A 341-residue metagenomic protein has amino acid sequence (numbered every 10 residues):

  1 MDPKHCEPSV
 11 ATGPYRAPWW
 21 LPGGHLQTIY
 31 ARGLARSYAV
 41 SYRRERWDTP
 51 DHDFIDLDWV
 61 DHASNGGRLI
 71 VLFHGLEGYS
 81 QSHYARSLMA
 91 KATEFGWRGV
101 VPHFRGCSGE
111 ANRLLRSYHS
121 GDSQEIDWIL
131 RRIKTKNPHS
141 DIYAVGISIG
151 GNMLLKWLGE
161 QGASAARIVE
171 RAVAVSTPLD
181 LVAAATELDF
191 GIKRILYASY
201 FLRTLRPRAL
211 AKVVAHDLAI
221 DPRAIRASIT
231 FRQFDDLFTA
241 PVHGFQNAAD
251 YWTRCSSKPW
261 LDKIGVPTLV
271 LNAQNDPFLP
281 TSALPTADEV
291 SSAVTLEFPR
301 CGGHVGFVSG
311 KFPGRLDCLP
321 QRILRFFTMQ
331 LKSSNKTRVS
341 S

Functional and structural regions predicted by a protein language model:
D2-E7, T135-V242: Alpha/beta-hydrolase-fold enzymes
G24-S64, V308-G310, G314: N-terminal cap/lid segment of alpha/beta-hydrolase-fold proteins
G67-G75: Short beta-strand element of the alpha/beta-hydrolase
G78-A90, T281-A283: The serine-hydrolase catalytic nucleophile loop
Q81, M89-R113: Conserved alpha/beta-hydrolase
K91, C107-Y143: Catalytic nucleophile-loop/oxyanion-hole region of alpha/beta-hydrolase and closely related hydrolase-like folds
I264, V270-N272, D276: Short beta-strand/loop motif that positions the catalytic acidic residue of the alpha/beta-hydrolase fold
R300-S341: Catalytic active-site module of serine/aspartate enzymes centered on a nucleophile-bearing elbow/loop
